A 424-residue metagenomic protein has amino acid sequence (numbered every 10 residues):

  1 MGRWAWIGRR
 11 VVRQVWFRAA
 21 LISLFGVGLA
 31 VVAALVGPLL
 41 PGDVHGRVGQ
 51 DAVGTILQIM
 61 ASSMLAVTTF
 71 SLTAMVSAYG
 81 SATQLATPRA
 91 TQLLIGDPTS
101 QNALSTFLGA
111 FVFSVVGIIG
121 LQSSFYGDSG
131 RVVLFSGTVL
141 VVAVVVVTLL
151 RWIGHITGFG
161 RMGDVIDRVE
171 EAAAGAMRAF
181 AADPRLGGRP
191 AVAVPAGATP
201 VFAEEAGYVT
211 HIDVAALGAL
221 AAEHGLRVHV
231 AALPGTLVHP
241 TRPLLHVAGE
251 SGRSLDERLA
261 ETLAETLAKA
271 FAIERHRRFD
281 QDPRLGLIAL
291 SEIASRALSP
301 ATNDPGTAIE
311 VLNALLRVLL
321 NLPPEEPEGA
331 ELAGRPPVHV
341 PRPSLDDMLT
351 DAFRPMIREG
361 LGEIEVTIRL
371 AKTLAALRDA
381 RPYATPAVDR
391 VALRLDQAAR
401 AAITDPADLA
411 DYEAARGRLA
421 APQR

Functional and structural regions predicted by a protein language model:
M1, R151-H229, L233-P234, R242-R424: Short basic (Lys/Arg) and small-residue
R3-W4, G8, A33, D43-V44: N-terminal intrinsically disordered, cationic/polar leader segments that include organellar targeting peptides
A5-A20, V48-S62, T87-T106, G127-T138 (+1 more regions): Membrane-interface segments at loop-to-transmembrane junctions
V15, A74-V76, A90, P98-T99 (+4 more regions): Solvent-exposed, flexible loop/coil residues
I22-P41, D51-S124, V146-I153, A294: Transmembrane alpha-helix detector for multi-pass membrane proteins
S23, V48-D51, T55, A66 (+12 more regions): Charged, alpha-helix-enriched surfaces in structured cytosolic catalytic cores of large nucleotide-utilizing machines
L140-A143: Alpha-helical transmembrane segments of multi-pass membrane proteins
